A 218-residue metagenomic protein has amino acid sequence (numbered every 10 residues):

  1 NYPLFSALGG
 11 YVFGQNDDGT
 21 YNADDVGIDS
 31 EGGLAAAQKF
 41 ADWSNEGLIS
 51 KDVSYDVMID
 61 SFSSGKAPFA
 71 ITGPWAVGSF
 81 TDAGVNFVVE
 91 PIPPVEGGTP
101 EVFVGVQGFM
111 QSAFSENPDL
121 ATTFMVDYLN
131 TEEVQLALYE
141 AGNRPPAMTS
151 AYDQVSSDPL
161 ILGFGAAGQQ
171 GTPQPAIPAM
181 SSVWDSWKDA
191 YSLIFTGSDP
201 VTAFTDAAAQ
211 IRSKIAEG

Functional and structural regions predicted by a protein language model:
N1-D24, A67: Extracytoplasmic/periplasmic solute-binding protein
F5, G19-D52: Glycine-centered hinge/linker elements that transmit conformational signals in sensory and ligand-binding systems
Q38, T81-N143, L193, S198: Extracytoplasmic/periplasmic substrate-recognition and gating elements
S50-S63: Short helix-initiation/N-cap motifs at beta->coil->alpha
Y55, I71-V77: Beta->alpha turn/N-cap motifs
F62, P200-R212: Short, well-structured alpha-helical segments that form the helix of a local strand-helix-strand
P68-G73, V88: Paired acidic/hydrophobic, glycine-rich loop segments that form the ligand-binding mouth/hinge of periplasmic-binding
E90, L138-S186, S192-L193: Long, aromatic- and glycine/proline-rich binding clefts that accommodate carbohydrate-like moieties
